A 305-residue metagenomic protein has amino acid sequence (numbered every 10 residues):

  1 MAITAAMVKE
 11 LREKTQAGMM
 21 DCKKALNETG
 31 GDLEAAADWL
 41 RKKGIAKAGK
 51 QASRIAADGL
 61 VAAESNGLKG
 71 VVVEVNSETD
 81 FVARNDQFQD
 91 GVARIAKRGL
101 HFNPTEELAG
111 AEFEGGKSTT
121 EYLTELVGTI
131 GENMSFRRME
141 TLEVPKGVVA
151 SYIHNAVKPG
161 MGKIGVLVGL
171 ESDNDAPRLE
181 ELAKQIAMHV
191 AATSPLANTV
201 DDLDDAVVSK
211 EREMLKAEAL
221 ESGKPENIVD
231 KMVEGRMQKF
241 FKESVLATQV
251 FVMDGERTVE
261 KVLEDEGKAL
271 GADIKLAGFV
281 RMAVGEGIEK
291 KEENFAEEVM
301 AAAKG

Functional and structural regions predicted by a protein language model:
A2-G305: N-terminal assembly/interaction segments in proteins that build large macromolecular machines
